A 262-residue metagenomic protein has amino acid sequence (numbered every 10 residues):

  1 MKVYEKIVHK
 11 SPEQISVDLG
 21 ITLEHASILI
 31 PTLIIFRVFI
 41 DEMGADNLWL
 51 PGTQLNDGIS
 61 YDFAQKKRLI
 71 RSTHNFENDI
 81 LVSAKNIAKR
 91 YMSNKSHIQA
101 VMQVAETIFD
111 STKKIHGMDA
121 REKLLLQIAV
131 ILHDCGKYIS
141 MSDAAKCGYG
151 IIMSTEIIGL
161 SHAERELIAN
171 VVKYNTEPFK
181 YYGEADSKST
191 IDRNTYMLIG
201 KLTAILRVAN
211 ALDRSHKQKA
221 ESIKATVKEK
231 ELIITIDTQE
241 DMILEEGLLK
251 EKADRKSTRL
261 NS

Functional and structural regions predicted by a protein language model:
M1-R207, D213-H216, K228-K230, I234: Helical "lid/coupling" subdomains associated with nucleotide-phosphate turnover
P51-T53, E246-L249: Composition- and surface-driven signal marking solvent-exposed, interaction-prone regions in large proteins
K217-K219, K250: Residues that act as N-cap/strand-start positions at coil-to-secondary-structure junctions
S222, T238-E240, K252: C-terminal accessory subdomains of helicases
K224-T226: A structural signal for short hydrophobic beta-strand segments in well-ordered beta-sheet cores
I233-L248: A short interface-forming secondary-structure element
K250-S257: Short, intrinsically disordered, charge-balanced linker/junction segments flanking boundaries in proteins
T258-S262: Conserved small/polar residues in nucleotide/adenosyl-binding loops
